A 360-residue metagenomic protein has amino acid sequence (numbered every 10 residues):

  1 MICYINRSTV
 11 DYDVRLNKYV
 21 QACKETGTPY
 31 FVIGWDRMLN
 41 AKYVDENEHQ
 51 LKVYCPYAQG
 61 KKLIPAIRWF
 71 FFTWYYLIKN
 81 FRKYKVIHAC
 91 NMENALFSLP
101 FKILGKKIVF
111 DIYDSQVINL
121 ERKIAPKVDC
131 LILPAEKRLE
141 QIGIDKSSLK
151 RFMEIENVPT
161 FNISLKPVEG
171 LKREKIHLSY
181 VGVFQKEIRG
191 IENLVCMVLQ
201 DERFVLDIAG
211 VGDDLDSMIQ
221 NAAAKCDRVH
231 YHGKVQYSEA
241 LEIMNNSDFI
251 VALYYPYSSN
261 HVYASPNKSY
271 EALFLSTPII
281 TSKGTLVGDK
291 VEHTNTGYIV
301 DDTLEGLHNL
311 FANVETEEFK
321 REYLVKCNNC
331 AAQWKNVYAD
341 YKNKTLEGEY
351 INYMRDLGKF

Functional and structural regions predicted by a protein language model:
M1-L39, C130, E156, C196-Q200: N-terminal subdomain of nucleotide-sugar transferases
I2-I5, I132, P159, G170-R189 (+2 more regions): Conserved donor-binding/catalytic core segment of Leloir-type glycosyltransferases
T9-D11, A22-R68, R138, D213-D214 (+1 more regions): N-terminal strand-loop element at the rim of the active site of nucleotide-sugar-dependent glycosyltransferases
R37, D114-Q116, K137-R138, E154-L165 (+2 more regions): Short beta-strand->alpha-helix junction loop in the catalytic core of nucleotide-activated group-transfer enzymes
F97-S98, I118-E154, P159-I163, D289-K290: A short, active-site helix/loop in glycosyltransferases that binds the activated sugar's phosphate group
Q185-R189, S238-E242, V251-Y270, T281-D289: Nucleotide-sugar-dependent
S217-F249: Nucleotide-activated donor-binding/catalytic signature segment of Leloir-type glycosyltransferases, i.e., the conserved
D302-H308, T316-G358: A charged, aromatic-enriched C-terminal amphipathic alpha-helix characteristic of glycosyltransferases across folds
